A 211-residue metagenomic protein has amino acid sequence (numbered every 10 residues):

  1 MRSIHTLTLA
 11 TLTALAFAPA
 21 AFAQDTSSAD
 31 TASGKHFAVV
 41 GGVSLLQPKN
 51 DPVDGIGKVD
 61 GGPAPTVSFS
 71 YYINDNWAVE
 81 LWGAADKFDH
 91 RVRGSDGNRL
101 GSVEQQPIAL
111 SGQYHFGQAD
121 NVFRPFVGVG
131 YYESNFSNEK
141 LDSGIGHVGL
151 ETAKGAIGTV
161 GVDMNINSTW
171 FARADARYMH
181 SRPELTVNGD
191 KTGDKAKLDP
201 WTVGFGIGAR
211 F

Functional and structural regions predicted by a protein language model:
M1-S33: Cleavable N-terminal export/targeting peptides
A21, D30-N50, D60-P63: N-terminal leader/capping segments at the start of a protein or of a new domain
Q24-A29, A38-V40, S70-D142, A153 (+1 more regions): Gram-negative (and chloroplast) outer-membrane scaffold detector with strong preference for beta-barrel transmembrane
T31, G55-G62, G97-Q105, I145-K154 (+1 more regions): Replace "Gram-negative outer membrane beta-barrel proteins" with "bacterial and organellar outer membrane beta-barrel
L46-N50, G55-A85: N-terminal, post-signal-peptide region of Sec/Tat-exported proteins
N50-I56, H90-G97, F136-G146, E184-K191: Outer-membrane beta-barrel translocator domains and adjoining extracellular loop/strand segments of Gram-negative
T66-Y72, G161, F171-R173: Short, conserved structural micro-motifs that define repeat-unit consensus positions and nucleotide-binding loops
N165-F211: Hydrophobic secondary-structure block in the mid-to-C-terminal portion of proteins
